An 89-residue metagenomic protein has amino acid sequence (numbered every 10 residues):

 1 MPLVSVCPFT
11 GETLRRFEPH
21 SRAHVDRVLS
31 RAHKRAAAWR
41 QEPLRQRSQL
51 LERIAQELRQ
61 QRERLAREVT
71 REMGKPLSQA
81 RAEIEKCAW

Functional and structural regions predicted by a protein language model:
M1-W89: N-terminal Rossmann-like NAD(P)+-binding subdomain of aldehyde/semialdehyde dehydrogenases
